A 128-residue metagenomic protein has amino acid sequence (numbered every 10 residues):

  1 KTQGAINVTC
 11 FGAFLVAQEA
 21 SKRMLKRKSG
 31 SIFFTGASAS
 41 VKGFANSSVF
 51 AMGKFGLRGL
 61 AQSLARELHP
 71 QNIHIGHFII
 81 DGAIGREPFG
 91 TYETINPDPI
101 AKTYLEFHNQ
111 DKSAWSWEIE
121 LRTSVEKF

Functional and structural regions predicted by a protein language model:
K1-F14, F33, L57: Catalytic Tyr-X3-Lys loop
I6, C10, N46-F55, E93-I95: Short-chain dehydrogenase/reductase
V8-K26: Amphipathic alpha-helical dimer-interface segment in Rossmann-like NAD(P)H-dependent oxidoreductases
T9, S31-A37, H74-H77: Structural signature of the Rossmann-like NAD(P)-dependent dehydrogenase/reductase core
A17-Q18, F44-N46, P88-F89: Short, well-ordered secondary-structure micro-motifs
L25, S31-G56, Q62, R66-H69 (+1 more regions): Catalytic loop of short-chain dehydrogenase/reductase
P70-F128: C-terminal helical subdomain
